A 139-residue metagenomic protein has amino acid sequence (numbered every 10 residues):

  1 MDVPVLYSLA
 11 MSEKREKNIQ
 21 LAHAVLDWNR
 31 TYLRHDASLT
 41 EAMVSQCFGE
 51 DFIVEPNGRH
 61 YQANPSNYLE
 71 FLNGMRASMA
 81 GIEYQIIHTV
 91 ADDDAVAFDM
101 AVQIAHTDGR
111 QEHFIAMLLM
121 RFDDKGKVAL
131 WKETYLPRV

Functional and structural regions predicted by a protein language model:
M1-E50: Short, low-complexity N-terminal intrinsically disordered segments enriched in polar/charged residues
D2-E16, N73-V139: A beta-strand edge to alpha-helix "cap/lid" segment located at domain peripheries
N18, L39-D93: A solvent-exposed, acidic/Ser-Thr-rich amphipathic alpha-helical stretch
V25-N29, F48, Y68, L72 (+2 more regions): Hydrophobic alpha-helical core bundles mediating ligand binding, dimerization, or RNAP-core interactions
W28-Y32, E55, I104: Alpha-helix C-capping/helix-to-loop hinge sites
